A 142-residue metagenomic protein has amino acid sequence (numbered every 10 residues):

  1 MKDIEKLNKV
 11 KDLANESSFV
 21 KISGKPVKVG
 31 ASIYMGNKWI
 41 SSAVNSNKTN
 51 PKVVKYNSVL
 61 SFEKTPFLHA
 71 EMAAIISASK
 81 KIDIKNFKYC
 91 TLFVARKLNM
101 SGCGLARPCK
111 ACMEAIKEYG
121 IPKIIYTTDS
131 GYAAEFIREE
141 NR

Functional and structural regions predicted by a protein language model:
M1-R142: Zinc-dependent deaminase catalytic domain
